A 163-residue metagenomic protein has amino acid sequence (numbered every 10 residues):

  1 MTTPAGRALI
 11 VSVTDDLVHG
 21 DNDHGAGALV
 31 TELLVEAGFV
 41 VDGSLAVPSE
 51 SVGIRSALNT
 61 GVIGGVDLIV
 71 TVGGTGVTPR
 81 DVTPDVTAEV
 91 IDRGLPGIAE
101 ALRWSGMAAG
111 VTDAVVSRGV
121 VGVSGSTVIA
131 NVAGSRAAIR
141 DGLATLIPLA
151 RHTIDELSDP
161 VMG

Functional and structural regions predicted by a protein language model:
M1-G163: Non-catalytic beta/alpha edge segments that cap or flank active sites
